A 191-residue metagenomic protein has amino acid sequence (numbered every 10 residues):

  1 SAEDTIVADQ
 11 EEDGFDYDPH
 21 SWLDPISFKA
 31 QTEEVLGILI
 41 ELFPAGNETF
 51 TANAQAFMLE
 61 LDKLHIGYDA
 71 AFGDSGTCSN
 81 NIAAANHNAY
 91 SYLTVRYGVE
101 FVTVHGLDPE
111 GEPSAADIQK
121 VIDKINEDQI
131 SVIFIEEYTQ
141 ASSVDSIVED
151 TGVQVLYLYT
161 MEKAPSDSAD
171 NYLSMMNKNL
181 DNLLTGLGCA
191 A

Functional and structural regions predicted by a protein language model:
S1-A191: Extracytoplasmic metal-acquisition and chelation regions
